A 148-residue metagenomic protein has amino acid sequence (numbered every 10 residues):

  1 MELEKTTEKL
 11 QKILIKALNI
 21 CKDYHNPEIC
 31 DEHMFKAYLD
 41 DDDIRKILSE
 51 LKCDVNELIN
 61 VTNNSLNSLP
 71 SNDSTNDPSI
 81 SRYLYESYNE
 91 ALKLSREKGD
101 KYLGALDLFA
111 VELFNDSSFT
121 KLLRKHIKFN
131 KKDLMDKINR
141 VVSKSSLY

Functional and structural regions predicted by a protein language model:
M1-Y148: Histone-fold recognition with a strong bias for associated Lys/Arg-rich disordered tails
